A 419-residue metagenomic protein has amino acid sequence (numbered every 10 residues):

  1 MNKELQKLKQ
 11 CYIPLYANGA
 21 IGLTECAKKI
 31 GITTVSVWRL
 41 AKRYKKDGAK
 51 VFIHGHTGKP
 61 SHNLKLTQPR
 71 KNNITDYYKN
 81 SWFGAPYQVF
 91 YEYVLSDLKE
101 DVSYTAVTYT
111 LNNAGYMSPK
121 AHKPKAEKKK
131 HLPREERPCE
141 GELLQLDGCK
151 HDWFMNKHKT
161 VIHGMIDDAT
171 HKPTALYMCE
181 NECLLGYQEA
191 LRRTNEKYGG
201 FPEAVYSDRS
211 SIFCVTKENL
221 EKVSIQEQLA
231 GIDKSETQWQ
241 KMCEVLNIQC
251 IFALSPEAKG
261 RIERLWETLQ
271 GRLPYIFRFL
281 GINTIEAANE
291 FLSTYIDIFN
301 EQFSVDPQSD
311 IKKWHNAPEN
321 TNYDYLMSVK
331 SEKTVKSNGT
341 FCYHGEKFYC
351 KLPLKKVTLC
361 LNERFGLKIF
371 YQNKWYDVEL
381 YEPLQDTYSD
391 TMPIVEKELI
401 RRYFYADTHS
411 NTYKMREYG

Functional and structural regions predicted by a protein language model:
E4-I21, K71-W82: Short, amphipathic alpha-helical "recognition" segments used to contact nucleic acids or chromatin
T24-I30, F90, V94: Short alpha-helical "recognition helix" segments of helix-turn-helix
V35-W38, T105: Key DNA-contact positions within bacterial/archaeal DNA-binding proteins
A49-L146, H151, Q226-K234, W314-E319: Basic, flexible linker segments flanking DNA-binding modules in nucleic acid-interacting mobile-element proteins
E100-D101, N112-P173, C183-E203, K241-V245 (+2 more regions): Mobile-element integrase/transposase regions, centering on the N-terminal DNA-binding/Zn-coordinating module
E196-G231, P256: Acidic/histidine-rich, metal-coordinating catalytic segments
I232, Q238-Q308, K313-Y325: Charged alpha-helix within mobile-element recombinases
I296-G419: C-terminal, beta-rich DNA-binding module of retroviral/retroelements integrases
